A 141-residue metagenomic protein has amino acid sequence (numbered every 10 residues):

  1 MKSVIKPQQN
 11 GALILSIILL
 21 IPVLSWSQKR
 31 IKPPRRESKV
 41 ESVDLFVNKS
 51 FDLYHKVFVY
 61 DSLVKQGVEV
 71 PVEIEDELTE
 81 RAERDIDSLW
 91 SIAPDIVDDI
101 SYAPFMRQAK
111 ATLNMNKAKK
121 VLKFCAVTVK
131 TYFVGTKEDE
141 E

Functional and structural regions predicted by a protein language model:
M1-I31: Bacterial Sec-dependent N-terminal signal peptides
S16, R36, E80, N114 (+1 more regions): Alpha-helical interaction segments
W26-E73, E138-E141: Immediate post-signal-peptide N-terminus of mature secreted/exported proteins
S42-L45, K49-D52, K56, R81-R84 (+3 more regions): Charged, amphipathic alpha-helical oligomerization/scaffolding segments
L53-K56, Y60-L63, I92, D99 (+3 more regions): Surface-exposed polar/charged interaction patches
V70-L113: Mid-chain, structured segments of secreted extracytoplasmic proteins
Y102-E141: C-terminal amphipathic alpha-helix
